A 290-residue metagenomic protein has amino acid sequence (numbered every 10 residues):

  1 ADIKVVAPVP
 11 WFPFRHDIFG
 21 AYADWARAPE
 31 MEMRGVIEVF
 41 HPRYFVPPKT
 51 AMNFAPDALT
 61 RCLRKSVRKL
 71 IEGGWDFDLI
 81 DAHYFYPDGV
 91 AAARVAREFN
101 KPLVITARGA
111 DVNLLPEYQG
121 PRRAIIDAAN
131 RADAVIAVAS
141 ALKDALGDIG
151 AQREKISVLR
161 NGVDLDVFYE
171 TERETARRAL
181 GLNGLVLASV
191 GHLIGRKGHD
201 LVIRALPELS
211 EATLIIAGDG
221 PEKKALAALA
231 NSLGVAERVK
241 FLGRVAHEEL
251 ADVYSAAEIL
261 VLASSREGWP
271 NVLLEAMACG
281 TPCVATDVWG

Functional and structural regions predicted by a protein language model:
V9, A141, G162: Carbohydrate-associated surface elements
A23-E30, Y169-G181, V186: A short helix/loop element that forms part of the nucleotide-sugar donor recognition site in Leloir-type
L115-P116, G147, R153, V163-R178: Acidic anion/phosphate-binding donor-loop and adjacent secondary structure in glycosyltransferase catalytic cores
G181-K197, I203-L206, I215: Conserved donor-binding/catalytic core segment of Leloir-type glycosyltransferases
A227-V245: Nucleotide-activated donor-binding/catalytic signature segment of Leloir-type glycosyltransferases, i.e., the conserved
R244-V245, D252-A257: Short alpha-helical donor nucleotide-sugar binding micro-motif in glycosyltransferases
S265: Aromatic "clamp/platform" in nucleotide-sugar-dependent glycosyltransferases that forms part of the donor/acceptor
P282-A285: Short hydrophobic beta-strand element within catalytic cores of glycosyltransferases and related nucleotide-activated
